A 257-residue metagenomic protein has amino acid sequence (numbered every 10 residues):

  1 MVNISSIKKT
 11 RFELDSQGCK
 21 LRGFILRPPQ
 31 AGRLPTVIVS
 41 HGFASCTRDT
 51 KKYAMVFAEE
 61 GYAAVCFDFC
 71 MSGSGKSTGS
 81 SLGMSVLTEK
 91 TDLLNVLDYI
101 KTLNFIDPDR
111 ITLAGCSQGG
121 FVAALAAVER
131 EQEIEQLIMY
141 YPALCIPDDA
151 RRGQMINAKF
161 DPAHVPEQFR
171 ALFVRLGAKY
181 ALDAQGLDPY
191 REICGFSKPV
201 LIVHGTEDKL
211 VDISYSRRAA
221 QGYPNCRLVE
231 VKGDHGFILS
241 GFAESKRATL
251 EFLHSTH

Functional and structural regions predicted by a protein language model:
M1-A31: N-terminal cap/lid segment of alpha/beta-hydrolase-fold proteins
R33-G42: Short beta-strand element of the alpha/beta-hydrolase
F43-M55: The serine-hydrolase catalytic nucleophile loop
A54-T78: Conserved alpha/beta-hydrolase
S74-D107: Catalytic nucleophile-loop/oxyanion-hole region of alpha/beta-hydrolase and closely related hydrolase-like folds
E129-L176: Hydrolase active-site cap/lid region
F196, I202-H204, D208: Short beta-strand/loop motif that positions the catalytic acidic residue of the alpha/beta-hydrolase fold
G233-K246: Catalytic histidine-centered segment of alpha/beta-hydrolase-like enzymes
